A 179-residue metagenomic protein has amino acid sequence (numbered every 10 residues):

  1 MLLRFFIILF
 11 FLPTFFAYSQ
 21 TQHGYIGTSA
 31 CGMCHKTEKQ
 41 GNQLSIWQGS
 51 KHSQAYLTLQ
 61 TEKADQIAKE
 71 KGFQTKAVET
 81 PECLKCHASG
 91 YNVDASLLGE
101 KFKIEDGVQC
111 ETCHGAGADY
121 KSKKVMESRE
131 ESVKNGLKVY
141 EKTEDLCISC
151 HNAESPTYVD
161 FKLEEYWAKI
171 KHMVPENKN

Functional and structural regions predicted by a protein language model:
L2-L9: Sec-dependent signal peptide recognition, specifically the positively charged N-region followed immediately by
F10-S19: Hydrophobic h-region of N-terminal signal peptides that target proteins for export in Gram-negative bacteria
Y18-D106, E111, G117-E141, F161-N179: Sequence context of c-type cytochrome heme-c attachment sites
T112, E154-S155: Functional cores that coordinate and move charged inorganic groups
T143-C150: Alpha-helical multi-pass transmembrane bundles of energy-transducing inner-membrane proteins
